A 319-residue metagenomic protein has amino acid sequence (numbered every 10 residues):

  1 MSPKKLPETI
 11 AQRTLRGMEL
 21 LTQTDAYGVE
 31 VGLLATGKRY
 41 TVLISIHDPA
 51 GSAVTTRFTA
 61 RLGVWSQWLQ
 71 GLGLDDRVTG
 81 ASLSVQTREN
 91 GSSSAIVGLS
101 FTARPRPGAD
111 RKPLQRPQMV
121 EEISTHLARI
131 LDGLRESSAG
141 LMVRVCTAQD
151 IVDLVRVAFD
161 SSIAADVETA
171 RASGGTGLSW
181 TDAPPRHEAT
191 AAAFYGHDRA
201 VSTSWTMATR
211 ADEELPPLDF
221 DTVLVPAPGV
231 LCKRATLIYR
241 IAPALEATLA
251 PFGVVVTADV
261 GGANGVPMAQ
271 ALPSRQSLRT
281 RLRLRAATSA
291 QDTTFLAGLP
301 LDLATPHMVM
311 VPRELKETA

Functional and structural regions predicted by a protein language model:
M1-A319: Extended, folded cores of ATP/NTP-driven motor/assembly subunits in large transport and secretion machines
